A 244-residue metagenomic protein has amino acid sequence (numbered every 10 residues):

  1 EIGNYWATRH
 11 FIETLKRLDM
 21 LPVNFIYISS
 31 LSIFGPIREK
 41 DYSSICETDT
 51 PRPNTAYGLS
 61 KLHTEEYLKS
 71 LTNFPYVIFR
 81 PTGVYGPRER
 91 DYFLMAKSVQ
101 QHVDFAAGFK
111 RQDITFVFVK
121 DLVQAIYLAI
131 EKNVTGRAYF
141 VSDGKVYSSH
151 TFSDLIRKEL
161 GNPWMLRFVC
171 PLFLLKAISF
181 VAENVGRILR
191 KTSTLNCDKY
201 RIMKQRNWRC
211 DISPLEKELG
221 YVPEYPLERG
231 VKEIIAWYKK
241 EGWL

Functional and structural regions predicted by a protein language model:
I2, R38-G83, D104-G108: Catalytic helix-loop patch of NAD(P)-dependent Rossmann-fold dehydrogenases
I2-H10, L59-S60, V117: Glycine-rich NAD(P)-binding loop of the Rossmann-fold in SDR/ketoreductase-type enzymes
R9-A56: Conserved Rossmann-fold NAD(P)-dependent oxidoreductase catalytic core, especially the SDR/UDP-sugar
F34, V77-L94: Flexible, glycine-rich beta-alpha linker
L59, H63-T64, E89-L94, G108-I130 (+2 more regions): Substrate-positioning beta->alpha
V119, D154, S179-V222: Conserved C-terminal active-site "lid" loop/helix of NAD(P)H-dependent oxidoreductases that clamps the redox cofactor
A129-L195, E228, K232-I235: Mid/C-terminal beta-alpha module of Rossmann-like enzyme folds, strongest in SDR-family dehydrogenases/epimerases
C210-E218, V222-L244: Amphipathic terminal alpha-helices
